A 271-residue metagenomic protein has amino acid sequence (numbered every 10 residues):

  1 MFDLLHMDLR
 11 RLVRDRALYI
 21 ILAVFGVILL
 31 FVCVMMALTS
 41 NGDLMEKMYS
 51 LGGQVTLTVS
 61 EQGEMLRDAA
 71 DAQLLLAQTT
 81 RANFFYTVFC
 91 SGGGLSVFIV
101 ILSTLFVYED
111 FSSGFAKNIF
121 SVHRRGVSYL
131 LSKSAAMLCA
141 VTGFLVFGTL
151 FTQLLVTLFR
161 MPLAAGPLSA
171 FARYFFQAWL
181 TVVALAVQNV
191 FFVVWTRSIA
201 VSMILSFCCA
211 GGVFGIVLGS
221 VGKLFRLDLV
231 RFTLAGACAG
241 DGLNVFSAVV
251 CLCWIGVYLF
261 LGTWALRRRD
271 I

Functional and structural regions predicted by a protein language model:
M1-F25: Aromatic- and glycine-rich beta-strand/loop motifs that create alpha-glucan
R11, D15, C253-I271: Junction motif at the cytosolic side of a transmembrane helix
A17-L18, V24-F106, L130-A200, S206-F207 (+2 more regions): Secretory targeting signals
I101-V122, G126, S134: Transmembrane helix boundary and interhelical loop/hinge segments in multi-pass membrane proteins
G222-G240: Short hydrophobic, aromatic-rich alpha-helical segments embedded in or entering the lipid bilayer of multi-pass
